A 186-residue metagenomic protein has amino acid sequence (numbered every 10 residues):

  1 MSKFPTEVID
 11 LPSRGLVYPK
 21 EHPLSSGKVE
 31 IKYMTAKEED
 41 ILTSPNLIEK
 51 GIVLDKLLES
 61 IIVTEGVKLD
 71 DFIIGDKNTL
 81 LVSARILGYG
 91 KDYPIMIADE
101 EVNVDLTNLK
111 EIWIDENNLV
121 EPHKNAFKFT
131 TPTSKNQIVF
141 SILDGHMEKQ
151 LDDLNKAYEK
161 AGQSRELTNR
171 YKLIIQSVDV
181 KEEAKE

Functional and structural regions predicted by a protein language model:
M1-E186: Long C-terminal interaction/binding lobes of large macromolecular proteins
